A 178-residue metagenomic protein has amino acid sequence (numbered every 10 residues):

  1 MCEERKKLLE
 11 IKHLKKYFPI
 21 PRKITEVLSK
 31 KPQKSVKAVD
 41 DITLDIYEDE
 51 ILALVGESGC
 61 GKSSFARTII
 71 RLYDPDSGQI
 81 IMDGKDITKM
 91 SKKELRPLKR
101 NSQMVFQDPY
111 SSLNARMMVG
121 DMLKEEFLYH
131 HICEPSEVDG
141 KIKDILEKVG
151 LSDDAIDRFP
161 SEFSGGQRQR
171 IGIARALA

Functional and structural regions predicted by a protein language model:
V55-G56: The feature captures the beta-strand-to-loop junction immediately N-terminal to the Walker
I70: Helix-to-loop junction immediately C-terminal to a conserved catalytic motif
G78-D86, L98: Conserved ABC transporter NBD signature motif
D86, S136-D154: Conserved ABC ATPase "signature" region
F159-F163, Q167: Conserved ABC ATPase signature
I173: Hydrophobic anchor residue at the start of the ABC signature
